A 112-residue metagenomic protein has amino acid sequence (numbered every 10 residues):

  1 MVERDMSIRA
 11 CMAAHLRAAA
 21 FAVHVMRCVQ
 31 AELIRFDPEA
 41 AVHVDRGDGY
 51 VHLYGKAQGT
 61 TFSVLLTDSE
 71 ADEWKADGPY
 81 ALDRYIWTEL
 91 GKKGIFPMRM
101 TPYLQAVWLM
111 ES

Functional and structural regions predicted by a protein language model:
M1-V44, K75-M100, E111-S112: Negatively charged, low-complexity tracts enriched in Asp/Glu with abundant Ser/Thr
V2-R4, T60-E70, R99-S112: Polar/charged, Gly/Pro-rich intrinsically disordered segments
A31-E70: Amphipathic alpha-helical interaction modules
